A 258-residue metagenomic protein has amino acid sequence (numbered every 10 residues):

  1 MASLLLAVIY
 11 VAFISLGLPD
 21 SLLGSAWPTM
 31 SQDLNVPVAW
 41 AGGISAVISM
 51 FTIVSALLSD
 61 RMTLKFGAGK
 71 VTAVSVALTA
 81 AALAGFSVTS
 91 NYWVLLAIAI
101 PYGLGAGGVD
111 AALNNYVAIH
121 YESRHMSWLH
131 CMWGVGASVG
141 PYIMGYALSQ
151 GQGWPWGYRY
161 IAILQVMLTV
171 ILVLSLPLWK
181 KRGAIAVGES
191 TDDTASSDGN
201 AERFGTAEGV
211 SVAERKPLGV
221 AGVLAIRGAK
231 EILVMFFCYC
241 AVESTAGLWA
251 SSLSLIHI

Functional and structural regions predicted by a protein language model:
V11-P28, A246-S251: Extracytoplasmic
S21, S49-I53, L57, S138: Residue-level signature of mid-helix packing/kink "hotspots" within the transmembrane helices of 12-pass Major
N35, G67, V88-S90: Helix-breaking motifs and short loop linkers at transmembrane-helix boundaries and internal kinks in secondary membrane
A56-F86: Conserved MFS/SLC helix-loop-helix module at the cytosolic interface between two early adjacent transmembrane helices
G108-H120: Intracellular juxtamembrane helix-capping segments at the cytosolic ends of symmetry-related transmembrane helices
Y158-L174: Symmetry-related core transmembrane helices of the 12-TM Major Facilitator Superfamily/SLC fold
A186-I232: Juxtamembrane intracellular "pre-TM" segments in multi-pass secondary transporters
I256-I258: Conserved small/polar residues in nucleotide/adenosyl-binding loops
